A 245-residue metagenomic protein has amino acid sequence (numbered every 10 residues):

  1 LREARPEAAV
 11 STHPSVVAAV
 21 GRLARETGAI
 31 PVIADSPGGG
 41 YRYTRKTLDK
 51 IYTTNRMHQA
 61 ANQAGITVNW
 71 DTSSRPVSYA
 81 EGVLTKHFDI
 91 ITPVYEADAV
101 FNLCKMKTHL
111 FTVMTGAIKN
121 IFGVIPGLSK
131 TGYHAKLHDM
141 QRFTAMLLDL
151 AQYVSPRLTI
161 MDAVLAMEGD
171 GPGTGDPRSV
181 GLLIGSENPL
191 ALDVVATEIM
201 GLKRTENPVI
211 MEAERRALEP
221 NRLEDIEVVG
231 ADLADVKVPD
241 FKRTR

Functional and structural regions predicted by a protein language model:
L1-R245: N-terminal and secondary-structure boundary signal
